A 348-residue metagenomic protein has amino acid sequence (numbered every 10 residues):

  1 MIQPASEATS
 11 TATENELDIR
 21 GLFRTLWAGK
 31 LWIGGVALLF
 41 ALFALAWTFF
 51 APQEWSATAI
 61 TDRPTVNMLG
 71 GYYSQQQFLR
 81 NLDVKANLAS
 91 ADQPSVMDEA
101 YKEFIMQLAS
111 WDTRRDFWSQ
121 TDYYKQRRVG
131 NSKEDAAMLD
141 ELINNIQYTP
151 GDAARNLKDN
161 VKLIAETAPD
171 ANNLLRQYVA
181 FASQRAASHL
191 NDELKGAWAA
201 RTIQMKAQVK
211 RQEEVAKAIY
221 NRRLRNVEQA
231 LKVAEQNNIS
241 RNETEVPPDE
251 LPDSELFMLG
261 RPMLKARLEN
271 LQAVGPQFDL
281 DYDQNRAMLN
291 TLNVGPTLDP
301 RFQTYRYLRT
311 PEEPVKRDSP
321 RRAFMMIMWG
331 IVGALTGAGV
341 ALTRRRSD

Functional and structural regions predicted by a protein language model:
M1-G35, L264-R267, Q272, V315 (+1 more regions): Short, disordered/basic amphipathic segments at the extreme N-terminus that act as membrane-targeting/anchoring regions
L31-T48: Hydrophobic membrane-insertion alpha-helices, especially the h-region of bacterial N-terminal signal peptides
L42, A86, P320-R345: Selective detector of the "anchor" transmembrane alpha-helix that sits immediately C-terminal
T48-Y101, P150, R223-E243, L308: Short, glycine-rich, amphipathic interfacial segments at transmembrane boundaries or analogous
Q53-T58, L157-V161, Q303-T304: Envelope-exposed proteins and targeting segments
Y101-N290: Soluble oligomerization/assembly scaffold segments of membrane-associated complexes
A287-A334: Interfacial amphipathic helix/helix-coil modules that most often lie immediately N-terminal to a transmembrane helix
